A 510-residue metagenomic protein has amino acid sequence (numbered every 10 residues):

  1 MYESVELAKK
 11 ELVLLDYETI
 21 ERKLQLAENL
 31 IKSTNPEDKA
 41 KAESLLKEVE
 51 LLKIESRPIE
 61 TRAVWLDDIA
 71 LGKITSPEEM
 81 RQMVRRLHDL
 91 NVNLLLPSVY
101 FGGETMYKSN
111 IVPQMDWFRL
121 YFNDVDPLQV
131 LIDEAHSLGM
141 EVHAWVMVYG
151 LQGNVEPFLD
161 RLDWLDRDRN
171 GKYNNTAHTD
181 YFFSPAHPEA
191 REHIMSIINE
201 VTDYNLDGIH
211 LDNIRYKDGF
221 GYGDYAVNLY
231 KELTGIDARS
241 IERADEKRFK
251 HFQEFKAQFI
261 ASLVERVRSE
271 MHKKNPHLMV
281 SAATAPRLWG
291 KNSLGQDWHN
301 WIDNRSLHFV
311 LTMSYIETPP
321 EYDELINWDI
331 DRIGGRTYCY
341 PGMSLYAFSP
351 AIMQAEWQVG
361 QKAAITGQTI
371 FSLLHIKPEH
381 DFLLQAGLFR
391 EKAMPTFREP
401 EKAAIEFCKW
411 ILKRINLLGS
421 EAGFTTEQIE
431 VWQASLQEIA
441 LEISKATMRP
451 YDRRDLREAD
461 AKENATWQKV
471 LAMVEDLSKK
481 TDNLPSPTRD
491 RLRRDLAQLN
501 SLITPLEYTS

Functional and structural regions predicted by a protein language model:
I59-R62, L71-I74, A144, Y149-Y204: Active-site-adjacent "subsite" loops/lids of carbohydrate-active enzymes
W65-T75, I111-V125, A177-M195, R248-F259 (+3 more regions): The substrate-binding groove and active-site-proximal loops of carbohydrate-active enzymes, especially glycoside
E78-T105, D203-G208, S306-V310, I365-Q368: Catalytic domains of carbohydrate-active enzymes, especially glycoside hydrolases
F101-M147, F252-M271: Aromatic-lined substrate-binding rim segments of carbohydrate-active enzymes
Q152-G153, K273-P319, F348, V359: Substrate-binding cleft/loops of secretory-pathway carbohydrate-active enzymes
N170-N300: Polysaccharide-binding and catalytic clefts of secreted carbohydrate-active enzymes
R243, K247, K274-L288, I326-E356: Active-site clefts of carbohydrate-active enzymes
S306-E321, D329, T337-L506: Substrate-binding cleft of secreted/luminal carbohydrate-active enzymes
